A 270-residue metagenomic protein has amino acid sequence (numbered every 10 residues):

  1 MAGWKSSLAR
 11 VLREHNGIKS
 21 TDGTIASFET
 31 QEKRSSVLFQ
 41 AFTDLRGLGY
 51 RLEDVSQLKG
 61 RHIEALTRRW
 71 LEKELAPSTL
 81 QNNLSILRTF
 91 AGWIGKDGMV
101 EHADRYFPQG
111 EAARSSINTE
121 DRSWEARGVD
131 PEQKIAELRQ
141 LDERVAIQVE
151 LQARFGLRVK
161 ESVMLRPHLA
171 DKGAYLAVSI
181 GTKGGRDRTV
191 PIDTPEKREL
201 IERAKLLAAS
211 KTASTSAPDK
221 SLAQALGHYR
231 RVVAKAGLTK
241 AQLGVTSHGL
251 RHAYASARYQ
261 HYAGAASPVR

Functional and structural regions predicted by a protein language model:
M1-I25: N-terminal DNA-binding module of tyrosine recombinases/phage integrases
N16-S116: N-terminal core-binding DNA-recognition domain of tyrosine recombinases/integrases
L87, Q148-V149, K160-L165: Alpha-helix N-cap/helix-start motif at helix boundaries, enriched for small hydrophobics
K96-K134, I180-K183: Flexible interdomain linker/hinge and immediately adjacent N-terminus of the catalytic tyrosine-recombinase domain
V129-V159: Basic, Lys/Arg- and aromatic-enriched nucleic-acid-binding interface segment
M164-L200: Conserved tyrosine-mediated DNA breakage-rejoining catalytic core shared by Y-recombinases
P195-A263: Active-site/catalytic core of tyrosine-dependent DNA strand-transfer enzymes
A263-R270: Mixed-charge, low-complexity intrinsically disordered segments
